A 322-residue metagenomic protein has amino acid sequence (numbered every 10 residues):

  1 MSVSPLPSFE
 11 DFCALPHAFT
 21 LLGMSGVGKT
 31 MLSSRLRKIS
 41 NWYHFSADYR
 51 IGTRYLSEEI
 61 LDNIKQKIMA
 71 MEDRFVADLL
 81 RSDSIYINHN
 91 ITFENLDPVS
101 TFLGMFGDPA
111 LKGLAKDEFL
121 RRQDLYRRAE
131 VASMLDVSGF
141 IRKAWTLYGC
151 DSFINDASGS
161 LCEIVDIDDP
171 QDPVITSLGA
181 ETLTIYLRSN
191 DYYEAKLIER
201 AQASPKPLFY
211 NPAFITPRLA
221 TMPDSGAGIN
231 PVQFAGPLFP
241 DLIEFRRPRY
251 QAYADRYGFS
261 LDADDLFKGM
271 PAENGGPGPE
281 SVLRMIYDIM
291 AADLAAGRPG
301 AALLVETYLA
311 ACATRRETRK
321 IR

Functional and structural regions predicted by a protein language model:
L21: Hydrophobic anchor at the beta1->P-loop junction of P-loop NTPases
S25: The conserved Walker
T30: Walker A/P-loop
W42-L56: Short beta-strand-centered segment that lines the nucleotide-binding/catalytic pocket of NTP-utilizing
L56-I167: ATP-dependent small-molecule kinase phosphotransfer cores that center on conserved nucleotide phosphate-binding segments
D156, I175-A220: Conserved phosphate-donor/acceptor-positioning beta-strand/loop module used by diverse small-molecule
P223-R322: NTP-dependent small-molecule kinase module
